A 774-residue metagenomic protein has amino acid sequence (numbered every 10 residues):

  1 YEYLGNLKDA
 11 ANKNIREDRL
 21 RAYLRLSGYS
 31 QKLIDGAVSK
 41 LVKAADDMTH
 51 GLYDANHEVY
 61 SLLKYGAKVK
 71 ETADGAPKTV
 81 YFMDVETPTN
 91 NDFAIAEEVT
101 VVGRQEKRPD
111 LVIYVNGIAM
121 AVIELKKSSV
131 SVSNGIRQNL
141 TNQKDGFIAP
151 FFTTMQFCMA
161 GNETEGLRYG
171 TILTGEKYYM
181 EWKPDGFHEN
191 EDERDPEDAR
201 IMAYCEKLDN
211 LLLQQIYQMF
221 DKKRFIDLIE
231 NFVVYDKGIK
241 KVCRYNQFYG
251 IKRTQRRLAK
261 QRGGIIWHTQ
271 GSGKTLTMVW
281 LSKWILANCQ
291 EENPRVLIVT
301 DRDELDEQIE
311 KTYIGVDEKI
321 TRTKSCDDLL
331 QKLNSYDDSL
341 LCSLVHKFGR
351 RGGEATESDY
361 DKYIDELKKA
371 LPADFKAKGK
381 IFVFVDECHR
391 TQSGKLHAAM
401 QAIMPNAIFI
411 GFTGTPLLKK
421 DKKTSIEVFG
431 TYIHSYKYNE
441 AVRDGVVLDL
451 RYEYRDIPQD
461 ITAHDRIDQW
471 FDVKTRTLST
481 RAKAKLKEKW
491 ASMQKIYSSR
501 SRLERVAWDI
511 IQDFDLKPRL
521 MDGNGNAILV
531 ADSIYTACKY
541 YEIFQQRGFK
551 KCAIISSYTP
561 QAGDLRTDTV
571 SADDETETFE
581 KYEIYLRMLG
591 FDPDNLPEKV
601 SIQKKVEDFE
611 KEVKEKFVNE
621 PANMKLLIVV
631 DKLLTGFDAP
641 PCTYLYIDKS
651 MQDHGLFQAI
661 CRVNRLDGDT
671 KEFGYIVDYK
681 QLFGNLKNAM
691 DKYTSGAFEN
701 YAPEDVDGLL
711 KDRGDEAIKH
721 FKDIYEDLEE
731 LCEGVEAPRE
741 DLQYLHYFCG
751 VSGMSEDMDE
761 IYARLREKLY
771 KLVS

Functional and structural regions predicted by a protein language model:
Y1-R295, T300, E304-I320, Y336-D337 (+7 more regions): ATP-dependent helicase/translocase motor core
N142-D145, R390-I408, V663: Short, conserved "post-DEAD/DEAH" coupling segment immediately C-terminal to helicase motif II within the SF2/RecA-like
T269-Q270, E387-T391, I403-K420, G445: Conserved helicase ATPase motor motifs in RecA-like P-loop NTPase domains
L340-V385, R390-A399, K611-V613, V629-D631: Conserved RecA-like ASCE ATPase "motif II neighborhood" in helicase/translocase motors
K422-N524, Y541-Q546, D723: Interdomain helical connector at the RecA1-RecA2 junction of SF1/SF2 helicase-like NTPases
W490-V629: Conserved C-terminal RecA-like helicase domain
I628-V629, L634-S650, G655-Q658, G674-V677: A short beta-strand element within the Helicase C-terminal
D667-L772: Long, hydrophobic alpha-helical segments
